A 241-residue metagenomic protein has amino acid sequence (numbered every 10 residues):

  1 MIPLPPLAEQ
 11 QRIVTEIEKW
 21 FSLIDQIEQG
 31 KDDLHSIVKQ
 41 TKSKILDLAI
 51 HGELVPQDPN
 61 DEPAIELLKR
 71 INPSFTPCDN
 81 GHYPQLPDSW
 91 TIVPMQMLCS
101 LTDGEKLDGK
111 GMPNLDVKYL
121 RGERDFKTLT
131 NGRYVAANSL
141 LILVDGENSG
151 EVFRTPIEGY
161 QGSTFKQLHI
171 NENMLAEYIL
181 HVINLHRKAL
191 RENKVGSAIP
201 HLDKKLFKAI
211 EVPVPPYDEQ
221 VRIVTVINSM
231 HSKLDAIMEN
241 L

Functional and structural regions predicted by a protein language model:
M1-L4, D145, G159-K166, G196-Y217: A short glycine-rich beta-alpha junction/loop motif
I2-A8, P84-M95, V152, I170 (+3 more regions): Catalytic cores of nucleotide-enabled group-transfer and carboxylate-activating enzymes in metabolic and assembly-line
Q11, S22, G30, K44 (+5 more regions): Non-catalytic DNA-recognition/assembly elements of restriction-modification systems
T15-E18, S100, N184, T225-N228: Solvent-exposed alpha-helix faces
K19-L68, S229-L241: Short amphipathic coiled-coil heptad-repeat segments
P77-G81, Q96-A137: Sequence-specific dsDNA recognition surfaces
R121-E123, T130-N184, G196: A short beta-sheet element
N184-R187, R191, H231: Short amphipathic alpha-helical signal-transduction/dimerization elements
